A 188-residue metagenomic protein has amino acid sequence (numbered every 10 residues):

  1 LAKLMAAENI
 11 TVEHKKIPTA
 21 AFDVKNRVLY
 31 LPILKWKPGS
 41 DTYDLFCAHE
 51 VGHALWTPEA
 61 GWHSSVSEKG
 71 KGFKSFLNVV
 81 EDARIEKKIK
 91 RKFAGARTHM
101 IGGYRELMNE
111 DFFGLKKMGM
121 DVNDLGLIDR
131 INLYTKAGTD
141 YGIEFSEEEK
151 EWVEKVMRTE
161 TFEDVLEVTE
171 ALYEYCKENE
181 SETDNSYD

Functional and structural regions predicted by a protein language model:
L1-D188: Short, functionally important secondary-structure microenvironments
